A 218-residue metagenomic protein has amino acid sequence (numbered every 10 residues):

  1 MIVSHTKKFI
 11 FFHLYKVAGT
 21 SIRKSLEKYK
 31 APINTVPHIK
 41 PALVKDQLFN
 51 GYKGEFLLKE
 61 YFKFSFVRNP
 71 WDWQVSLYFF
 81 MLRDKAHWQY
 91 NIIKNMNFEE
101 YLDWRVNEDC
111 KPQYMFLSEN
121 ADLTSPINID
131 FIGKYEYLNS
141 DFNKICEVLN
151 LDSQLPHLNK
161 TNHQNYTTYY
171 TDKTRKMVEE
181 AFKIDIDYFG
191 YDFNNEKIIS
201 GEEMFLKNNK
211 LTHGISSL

Functional and structural regions predicted by a protein language model:
M1-L218: Membrane-interface amphipathic segments in extracytoplasmic regions
